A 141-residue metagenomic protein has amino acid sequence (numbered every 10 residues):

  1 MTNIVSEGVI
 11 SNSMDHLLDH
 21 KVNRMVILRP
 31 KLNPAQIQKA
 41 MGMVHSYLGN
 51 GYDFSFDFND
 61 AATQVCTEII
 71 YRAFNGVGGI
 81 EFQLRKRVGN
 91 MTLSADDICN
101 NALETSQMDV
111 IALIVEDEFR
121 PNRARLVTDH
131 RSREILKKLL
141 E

Functional and structural regions predicted by a protein language model:
M1-E141: Cysteine-nucleophile amide-bond enzymes
